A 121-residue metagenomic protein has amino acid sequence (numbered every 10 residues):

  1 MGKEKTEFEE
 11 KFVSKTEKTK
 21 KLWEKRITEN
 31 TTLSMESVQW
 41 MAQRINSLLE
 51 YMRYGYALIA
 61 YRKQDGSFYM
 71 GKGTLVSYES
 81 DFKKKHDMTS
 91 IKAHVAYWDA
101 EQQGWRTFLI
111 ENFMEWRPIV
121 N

Functional and structural regions predicted by a protein language model:
M1-K25: Eukaryotic low-complexity, non-globular regulatory regions
E9-V13, K18, T31, V38-N46 (+1 more regions): Ribonuclease/tRNase effector modules and their secretory precursors
N30-S47, K72-K83: Charged, amphipathic alpha-helical segments
R53-Y61: A short, Trp-centered hydrophobic/proline-enriched beta-strand micro-motif
Y69-M70, T107: A sequence-level detector of short linear motifs
L75-G104: Acidic, aromatic-enriched beta-alpha/helix-loop junctions
S80-D81, Q102-N121: Structured surface patches comprising rigid loops and adjacent beta-strands/short helices at the edges of well-ordered
